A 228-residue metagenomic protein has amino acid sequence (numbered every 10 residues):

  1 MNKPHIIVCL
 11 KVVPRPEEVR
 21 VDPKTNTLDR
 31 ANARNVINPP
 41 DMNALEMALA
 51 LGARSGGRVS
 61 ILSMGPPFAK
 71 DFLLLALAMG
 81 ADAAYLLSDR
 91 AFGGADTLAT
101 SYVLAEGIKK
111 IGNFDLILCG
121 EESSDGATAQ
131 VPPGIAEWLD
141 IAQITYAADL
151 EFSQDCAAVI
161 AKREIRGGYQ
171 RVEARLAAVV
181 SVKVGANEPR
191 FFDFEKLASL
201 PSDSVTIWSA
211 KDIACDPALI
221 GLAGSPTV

Functional and structural regions predicted by a protein language model:
M1-V228: N-terminal glycine-rich FAD/FM-binding segment characteristic of electron-transfer flavoproteins
